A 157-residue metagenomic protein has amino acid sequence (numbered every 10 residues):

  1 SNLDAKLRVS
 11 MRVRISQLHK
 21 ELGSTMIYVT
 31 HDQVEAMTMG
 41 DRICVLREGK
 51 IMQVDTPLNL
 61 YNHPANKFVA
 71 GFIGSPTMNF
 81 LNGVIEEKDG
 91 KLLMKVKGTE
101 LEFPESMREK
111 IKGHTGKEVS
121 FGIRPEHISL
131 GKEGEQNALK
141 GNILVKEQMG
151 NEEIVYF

Functional and structural regions predicted by a protein language model:
S1-F68, F72: ABC ATPase nucleotide-binding domains
Y28, G49, T56, N62 (+5 more regions): A generic "cationic amphipathic patch" detector
V29, D41, E86-E87, K95: Alpha-helix boundary/capping detector
H63-K88: C-terminal boundary and immediately downstream tail of ABC-type ATPase nucleotide-binding domains
M78-F80, E87-F157: Non-catalytic connector elements of ABC transporters
